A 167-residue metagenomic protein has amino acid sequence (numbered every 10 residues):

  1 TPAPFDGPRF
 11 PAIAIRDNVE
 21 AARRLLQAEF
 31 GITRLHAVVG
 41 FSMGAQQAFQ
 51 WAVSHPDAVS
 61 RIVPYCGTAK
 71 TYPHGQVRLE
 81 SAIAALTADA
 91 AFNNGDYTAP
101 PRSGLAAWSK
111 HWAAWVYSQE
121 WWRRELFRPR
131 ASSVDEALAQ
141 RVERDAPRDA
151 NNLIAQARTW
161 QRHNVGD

Functional and structural regions predicted by a protein language model:
T1-P2: Conserved alpha/beta-hydrolase
F5, R16-A37, Q46, Q50 (+1 more regions): Conserved acidic catalytic loop of the alpha/beta-hydrolase fold
P8-R16, E143-A146, A150: Short acidic-aromatic active-site loops that bind/stabilize oxyanions
A21-L25, H111, N152: Amphipathic alpha-helical segments that form well-ordered structural scaffolds and often line/cohere around active
V38-G40, Y65: Short beta-strand immediately N-terminal to the catalytic nucleophile in serine-hydrolase-like folds
S42-G44: Short, glycine/acidic-rich beta->alpha junctions
A58-E143: Alpha/beta-hydrolase-fold enzymes
F127-D167: Alpha/beta-hydrolase fold catalytic core
